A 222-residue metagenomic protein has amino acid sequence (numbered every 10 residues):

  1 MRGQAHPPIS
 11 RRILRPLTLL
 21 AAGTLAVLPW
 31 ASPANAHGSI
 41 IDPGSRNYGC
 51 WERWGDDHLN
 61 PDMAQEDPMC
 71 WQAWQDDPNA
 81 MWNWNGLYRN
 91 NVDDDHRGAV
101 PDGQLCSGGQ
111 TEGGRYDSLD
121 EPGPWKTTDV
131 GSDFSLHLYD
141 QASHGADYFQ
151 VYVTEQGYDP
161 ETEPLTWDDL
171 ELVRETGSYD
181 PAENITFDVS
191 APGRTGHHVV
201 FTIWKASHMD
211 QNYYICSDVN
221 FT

Functional and structural regions predicted by a protein language model:
M1-A36: Secretory targeting and sorting signals
H37-H144, Y148-T162: N-terminal "mature-chain" segments and other terminal, solvent-exposed stretches
G145-D147, R194-H198, Y213: Short loop/turn segments at connectors of secondary-structure elements within structured domains
T154, R194-M209: Internal, hydrophobic beta-strand segments that form the core of beta-sheet-rich folds
G157-Y158, A191-G196, T222: A short, structured loop/turn motif at beta-sheet edges
E163-S190: Extracellular carbohydrate recognition and processing domains and analogous Trp-centered ligand-binding platforms
Y214-T222: Extracytoplasmic/periplasmic copper-protein system
